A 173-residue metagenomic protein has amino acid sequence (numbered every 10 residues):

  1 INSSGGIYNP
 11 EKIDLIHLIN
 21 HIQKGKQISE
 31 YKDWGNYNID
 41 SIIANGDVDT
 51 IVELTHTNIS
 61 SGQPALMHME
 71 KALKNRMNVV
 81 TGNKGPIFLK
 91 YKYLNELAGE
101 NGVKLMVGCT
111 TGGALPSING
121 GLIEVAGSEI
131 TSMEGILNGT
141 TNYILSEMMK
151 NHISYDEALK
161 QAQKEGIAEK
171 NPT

Functional and structural regions predicted by a protein language model:
I1-K74: N-terminal glycine-/serine-/threonine-rich beta1-alpha1-beta2 phosphate-ribose binding loop of Rossmann-like
D14-I19, L97-E100, I123-A126, N151: Short, hinge-like loop/turn segments at secondary-structure boundaries
G46-V48, N75-R76, E100-V103, G127-S132: Short coil/turn connectors at secondary-structure junctions
V48-D49, V79, A168: A general structural signal for well-ordered secondary-structure junctions
H56-N75, T81-I123: Rossmann-fold NAD(P)-binding glycine/threonine-rich loop
K92, K104-T173: Core active-site phosphate/anionic-ligand binding loop and the adjoining beta-turn-alpha structural block in enzyme
